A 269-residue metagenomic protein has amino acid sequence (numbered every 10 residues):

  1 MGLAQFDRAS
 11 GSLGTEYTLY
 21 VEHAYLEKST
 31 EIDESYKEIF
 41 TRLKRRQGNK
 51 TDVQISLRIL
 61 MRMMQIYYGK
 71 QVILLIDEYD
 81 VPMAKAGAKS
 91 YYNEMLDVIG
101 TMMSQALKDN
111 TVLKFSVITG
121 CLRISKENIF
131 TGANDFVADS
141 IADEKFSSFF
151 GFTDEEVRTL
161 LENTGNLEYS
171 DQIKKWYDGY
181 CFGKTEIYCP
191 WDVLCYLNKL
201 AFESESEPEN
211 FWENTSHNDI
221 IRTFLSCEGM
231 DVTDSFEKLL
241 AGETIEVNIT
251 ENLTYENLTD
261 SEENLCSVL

Functional and structural regions predicted by a protein language model:
M1-V268: Phosphate-binding site recognition
